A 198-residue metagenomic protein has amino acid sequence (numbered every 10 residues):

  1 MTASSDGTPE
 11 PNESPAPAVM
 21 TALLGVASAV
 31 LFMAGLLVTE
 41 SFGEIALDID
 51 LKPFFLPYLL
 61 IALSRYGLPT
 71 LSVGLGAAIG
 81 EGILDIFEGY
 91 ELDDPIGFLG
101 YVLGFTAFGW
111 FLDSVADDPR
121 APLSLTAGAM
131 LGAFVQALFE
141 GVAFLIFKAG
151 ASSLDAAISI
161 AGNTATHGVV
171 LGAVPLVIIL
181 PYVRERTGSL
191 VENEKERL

Functional and structural regions predicted by a protein language model:
M1-S14, R186-L198: N-terminal juxtamembrane cytosolic/stromal segments of multi-pass membrane proteins
T2-S64: Hydrophobic transmembrane alpha-helices
A16-S28, L68-V73, L92, I96-G100 (+4 more regions): Alpha-helical transmembrane segments of integral membrane proteins
M33-D48, A77-G109, K148: Interfacial aromatic-anchored transmembrane helix boundaries in multi-pass membrane proteins
S41-L47, P95, S114-L198: Membrane-embedded alpha-helical hairpins and interfacial helices in multi-pass inner-membrane proteins
L60-L75, V115-R120: Membrane-helix interface "capping/anchor" motifs
I61-A62, G104-D113, L180: Hydrophobic transmembrane alpha-helices
